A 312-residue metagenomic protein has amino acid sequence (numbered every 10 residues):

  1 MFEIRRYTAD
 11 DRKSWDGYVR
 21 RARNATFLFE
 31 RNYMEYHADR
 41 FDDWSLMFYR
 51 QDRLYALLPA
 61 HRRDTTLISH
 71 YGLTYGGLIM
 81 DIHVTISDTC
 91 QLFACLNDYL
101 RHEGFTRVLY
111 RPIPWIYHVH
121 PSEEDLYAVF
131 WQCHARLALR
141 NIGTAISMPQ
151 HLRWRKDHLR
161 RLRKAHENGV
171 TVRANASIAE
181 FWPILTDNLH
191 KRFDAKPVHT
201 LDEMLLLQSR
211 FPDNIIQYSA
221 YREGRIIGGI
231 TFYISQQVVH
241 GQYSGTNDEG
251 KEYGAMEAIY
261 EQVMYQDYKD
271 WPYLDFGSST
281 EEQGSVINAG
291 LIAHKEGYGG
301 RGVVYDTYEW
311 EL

Functional and structural regions predicted by a protein language model:
F2-Q51, Y55-T66, P112-G250: A conserved beta-strand-loop-helix scaffold within acyl/acetyltransferase catalytic domains
V19, L100, A165, Q266-D267: A generic structural signal for well-ordered alpha-helical segments
F41-D43, H102-F105, I215, K269-W271: Short, high-confidence coil segments that cap the C-terminus of an alpha-helix and link into the following beta-strand
Y49, L57-A60, L73, I79 (+3 more regions): Aromatic (often tryptophan-rich) hydrophobic motifs at membrane interfaces
D64, F93-L100, W131: Short, charged beta->alpha transition segments
H70-Y75, I79, W182-D187: Short, basic/glycine-rich phosphate-binding loops at helix/coil junctions that contact nucleotide phosphates
Y99, F105, H134-R136: Conserved alpha/beta cores of soluble small-molecule-handling proteins
F105-I113: Divalent metal-dependent hydrolysis catalytic cores, especially in the metallo-beta-lactamase
